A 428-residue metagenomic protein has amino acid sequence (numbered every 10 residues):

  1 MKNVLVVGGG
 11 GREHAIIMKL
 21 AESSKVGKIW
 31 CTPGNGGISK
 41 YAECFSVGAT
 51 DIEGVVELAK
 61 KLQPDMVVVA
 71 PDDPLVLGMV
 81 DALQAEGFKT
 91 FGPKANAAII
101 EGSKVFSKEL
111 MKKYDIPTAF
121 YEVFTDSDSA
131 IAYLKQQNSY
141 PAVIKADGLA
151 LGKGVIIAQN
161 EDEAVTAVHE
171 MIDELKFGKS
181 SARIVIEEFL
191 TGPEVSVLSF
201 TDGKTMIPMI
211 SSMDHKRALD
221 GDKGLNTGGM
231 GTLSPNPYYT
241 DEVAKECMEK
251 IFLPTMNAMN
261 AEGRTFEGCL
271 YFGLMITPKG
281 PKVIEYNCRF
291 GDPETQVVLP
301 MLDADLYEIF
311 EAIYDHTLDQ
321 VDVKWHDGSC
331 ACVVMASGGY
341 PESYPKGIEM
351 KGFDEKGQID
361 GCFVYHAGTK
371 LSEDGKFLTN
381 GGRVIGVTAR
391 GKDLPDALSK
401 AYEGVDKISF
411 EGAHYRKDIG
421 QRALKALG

Functional and structural regions predicted by a protein language model:
M1-A95: ATP-binding N-terminal substructure of ATP-dependent carboxylate-amine bond-forming enzymes
A21-E22, G37-S39, K61, F91 (+13 more regions): Solvent-exposed alpha-helices and their adjacent loops that cap or buttress functional pockets in soluble metabolic
C44-T50, E122-D126, A158: Short acidic-hydrophobic, aromatic-tinged amphipathic segments that line or gate anion-handling sites
F91-G154: A conserved helix-loop-beta module that forms one wall/lid of the active-site cleft in ATP-utilizing catalytic domains
G154-T295: Internal nucleotide-binding/catalytic subdomain
M248-L270, N287-I359, S372: Active-site "cap" helix and flanking loop/linker of ATP-utilizing ligase/carboxylase catalytic domains
T369-E373, L378-G428: Generic C-terminus detector
